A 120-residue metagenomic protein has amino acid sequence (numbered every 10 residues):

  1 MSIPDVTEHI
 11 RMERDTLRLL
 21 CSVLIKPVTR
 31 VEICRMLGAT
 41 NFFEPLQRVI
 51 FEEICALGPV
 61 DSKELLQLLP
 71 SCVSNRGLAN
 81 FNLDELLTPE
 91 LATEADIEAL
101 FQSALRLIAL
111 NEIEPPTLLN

Functional and structural regions predicted by a protein language model:
M1-N111, N120: Noncatalytic partner-interaction/assembly domains of nucleic-acid and motor enzyme complexes, especially the accessory
